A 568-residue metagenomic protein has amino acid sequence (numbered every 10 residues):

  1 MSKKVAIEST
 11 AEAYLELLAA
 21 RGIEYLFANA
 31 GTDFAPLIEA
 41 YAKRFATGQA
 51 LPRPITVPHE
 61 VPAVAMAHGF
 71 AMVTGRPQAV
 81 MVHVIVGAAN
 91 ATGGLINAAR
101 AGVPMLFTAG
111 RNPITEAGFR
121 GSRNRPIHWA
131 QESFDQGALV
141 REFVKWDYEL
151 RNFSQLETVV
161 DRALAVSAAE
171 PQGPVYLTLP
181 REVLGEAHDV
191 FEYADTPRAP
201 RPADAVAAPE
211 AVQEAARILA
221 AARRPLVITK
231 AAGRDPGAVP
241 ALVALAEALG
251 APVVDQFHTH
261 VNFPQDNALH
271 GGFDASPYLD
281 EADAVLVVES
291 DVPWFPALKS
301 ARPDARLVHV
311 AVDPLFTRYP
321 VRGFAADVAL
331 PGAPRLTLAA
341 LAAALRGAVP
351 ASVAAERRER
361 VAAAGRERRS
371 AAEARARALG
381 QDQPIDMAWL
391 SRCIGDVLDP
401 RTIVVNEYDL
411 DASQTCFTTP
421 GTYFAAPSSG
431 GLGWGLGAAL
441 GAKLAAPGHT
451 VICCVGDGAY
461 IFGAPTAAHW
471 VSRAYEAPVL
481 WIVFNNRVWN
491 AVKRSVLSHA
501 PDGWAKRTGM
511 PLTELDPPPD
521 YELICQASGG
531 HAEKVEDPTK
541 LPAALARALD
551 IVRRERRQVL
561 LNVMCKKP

Functional and structural regions predicted by a protein language model:
M1-V5, S154, D304-Y408, D520 (+3 more regions): Phosphate/pyrophosphate-binding active-site segments
S2-L345, V349, V397, H469 (+3 more regions): N-terminal alpha/beta PP-like core and its mobile active-site loop of ThDP/TPP-dependent enzymes
A11-G22, T32-A42, A362-G448: Active-site diphosphate/adenylate-binding microenvironment
F70, N112, V353-L379, A442-K443 (+2 more regions): Charged, low-complexity, helix-prone segments enriched in Lys/Glu/Asp/Gln
E116-Q131, L279, R322, A329-P331 (+2 more regions): Thiamine diphosphate
T178-V183, D409-D411, M564-K566: A glycine-rich phosphate-binding loop feature that marks nucleotide/adenosyl-phosphate handling sites
K230-D235, A378-L379, G456-G458: Conserved short loop/turn motifs at secondary-structure junctions
D266-N267, T402, N486: Serine-centered coil/turn micro-motif
